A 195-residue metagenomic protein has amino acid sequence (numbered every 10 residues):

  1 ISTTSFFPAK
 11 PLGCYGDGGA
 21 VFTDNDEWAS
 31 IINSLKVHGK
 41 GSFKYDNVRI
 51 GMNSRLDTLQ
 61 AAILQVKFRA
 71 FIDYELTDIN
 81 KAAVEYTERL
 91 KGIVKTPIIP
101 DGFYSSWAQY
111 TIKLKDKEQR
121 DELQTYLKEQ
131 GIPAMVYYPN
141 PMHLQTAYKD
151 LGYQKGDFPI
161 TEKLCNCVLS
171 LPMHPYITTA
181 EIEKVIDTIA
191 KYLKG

Functional and structural regions predicted by a protein language model:
I1-G13, F43-D46: Conserved active-site segment immediately N-terminal to the catalytic lysine that forms the internal aldimine
S5, G19-D24: Short beta-strand-to-turn element immediately C-terminal to the catalytic PLP-Schiff-base lysine in fold type I
A9, G16-D17, R49, L164: Alpha-helical hydrophobic/aromatic positions enriched in membrane-embedded helices and signal peptides
L12-G16, Y104-S106: Short glycine-enriched loop/turn motifs at secondary-structure junctions
C14-G18, A62-L64: Adenylate-forming
D17-G19, V185-I186: Short, glycine/charged-enriched secondary-structure capping and boundary segments
D24-G195: PLP-dependent aminotransferase class I/II
